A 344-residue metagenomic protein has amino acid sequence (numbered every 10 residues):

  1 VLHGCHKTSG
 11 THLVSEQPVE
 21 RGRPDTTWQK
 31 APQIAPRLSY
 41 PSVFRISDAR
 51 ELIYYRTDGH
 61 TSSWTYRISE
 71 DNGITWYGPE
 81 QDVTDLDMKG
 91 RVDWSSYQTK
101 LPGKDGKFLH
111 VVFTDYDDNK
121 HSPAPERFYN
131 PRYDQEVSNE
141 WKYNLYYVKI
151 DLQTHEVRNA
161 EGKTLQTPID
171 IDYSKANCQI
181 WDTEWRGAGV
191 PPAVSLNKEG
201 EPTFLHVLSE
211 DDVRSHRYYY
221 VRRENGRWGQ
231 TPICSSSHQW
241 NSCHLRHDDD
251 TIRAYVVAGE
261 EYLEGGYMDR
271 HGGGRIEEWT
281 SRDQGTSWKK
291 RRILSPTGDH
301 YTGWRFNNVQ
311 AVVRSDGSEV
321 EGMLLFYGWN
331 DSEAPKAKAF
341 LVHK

Functional and structural regions predicted by a protein language model:
V1-K344: Extracellular, repeat-based ectodomains that mediate carbohydrate processing or recognition
